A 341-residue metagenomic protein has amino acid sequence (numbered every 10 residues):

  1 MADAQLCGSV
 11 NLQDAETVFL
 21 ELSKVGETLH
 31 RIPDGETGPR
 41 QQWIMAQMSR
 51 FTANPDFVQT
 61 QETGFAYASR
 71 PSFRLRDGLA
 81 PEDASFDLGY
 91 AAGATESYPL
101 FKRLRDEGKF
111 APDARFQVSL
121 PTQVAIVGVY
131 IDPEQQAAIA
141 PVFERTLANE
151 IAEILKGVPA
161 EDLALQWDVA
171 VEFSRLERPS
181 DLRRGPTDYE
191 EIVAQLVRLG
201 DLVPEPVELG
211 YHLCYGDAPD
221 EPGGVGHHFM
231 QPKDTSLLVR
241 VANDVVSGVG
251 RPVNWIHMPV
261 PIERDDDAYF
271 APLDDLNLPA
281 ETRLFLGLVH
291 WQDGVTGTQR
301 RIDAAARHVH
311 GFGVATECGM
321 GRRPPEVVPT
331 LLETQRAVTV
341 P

Functional and structural regions predicted by a protein language model:
M1-A68, V340: N-terminal basic, low-complexity leaders that serve as flexible interaction/assembly modules and, when applicable, as
M1-D3, E27-L29, E107-F116, V158-L163 (+4 more regions): Short, well-ordered coil/turn segments that N-cap beta-strands
A2-I32, P81, A111-F116, I126 (+5 more regions): A domain-level signal for the structural core that forms small-molecule/cofactor-binding pockets and catalytic centers
A53-F57, Q135-A148, D181-V203, P232-V246: Acidic, His- and aromatic-enriched active-site or binding-groove loops in soluble protein domains that engage sugars
A66-P159, L165-E191: Active-site-proximal, glycine-rich beta->alpha crossover segments in alpha/beta enzymes that shape flexible
L147-A148, Y211, I256, V314: Conserved, mostly hydrophobic/aromatic
I192-E281: Aromatic-lined glycan-binding groove of carbohydrate-active enzymes
N243-P341: Catalytic-face loop-and-helix region of soluble metabolic enzyme cores
